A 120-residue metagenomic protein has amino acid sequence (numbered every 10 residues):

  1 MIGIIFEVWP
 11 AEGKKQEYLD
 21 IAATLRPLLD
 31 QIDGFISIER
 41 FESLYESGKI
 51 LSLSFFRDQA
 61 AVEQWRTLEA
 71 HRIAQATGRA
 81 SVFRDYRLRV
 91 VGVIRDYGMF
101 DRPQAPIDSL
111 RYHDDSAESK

Functional and structural regions predicted by a protein language model:
M1-I50, Q59-T67, F83-K120: Short S/T/G/P-rich N-terminal loop/turn motif that feeds into the first structured element of a domain
A74, G78: Conserved short loop/helix modules at catalytic or binding sites in compact beta-alpha or helix-hairpin-helix contexts
